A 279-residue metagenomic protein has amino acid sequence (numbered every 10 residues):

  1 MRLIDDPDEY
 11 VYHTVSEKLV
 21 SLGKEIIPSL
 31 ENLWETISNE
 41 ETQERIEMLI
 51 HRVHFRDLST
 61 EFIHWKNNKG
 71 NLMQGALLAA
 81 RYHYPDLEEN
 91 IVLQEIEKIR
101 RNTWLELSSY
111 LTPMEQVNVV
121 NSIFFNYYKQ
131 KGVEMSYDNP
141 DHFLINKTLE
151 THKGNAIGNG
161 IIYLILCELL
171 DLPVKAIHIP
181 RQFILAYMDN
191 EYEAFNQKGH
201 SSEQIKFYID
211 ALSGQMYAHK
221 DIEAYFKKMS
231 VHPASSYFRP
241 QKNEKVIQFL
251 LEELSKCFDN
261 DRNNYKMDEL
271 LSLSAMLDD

Functional and structural regions predicted by a protein language model:
M1-D279: A structural boundary/capping signal
